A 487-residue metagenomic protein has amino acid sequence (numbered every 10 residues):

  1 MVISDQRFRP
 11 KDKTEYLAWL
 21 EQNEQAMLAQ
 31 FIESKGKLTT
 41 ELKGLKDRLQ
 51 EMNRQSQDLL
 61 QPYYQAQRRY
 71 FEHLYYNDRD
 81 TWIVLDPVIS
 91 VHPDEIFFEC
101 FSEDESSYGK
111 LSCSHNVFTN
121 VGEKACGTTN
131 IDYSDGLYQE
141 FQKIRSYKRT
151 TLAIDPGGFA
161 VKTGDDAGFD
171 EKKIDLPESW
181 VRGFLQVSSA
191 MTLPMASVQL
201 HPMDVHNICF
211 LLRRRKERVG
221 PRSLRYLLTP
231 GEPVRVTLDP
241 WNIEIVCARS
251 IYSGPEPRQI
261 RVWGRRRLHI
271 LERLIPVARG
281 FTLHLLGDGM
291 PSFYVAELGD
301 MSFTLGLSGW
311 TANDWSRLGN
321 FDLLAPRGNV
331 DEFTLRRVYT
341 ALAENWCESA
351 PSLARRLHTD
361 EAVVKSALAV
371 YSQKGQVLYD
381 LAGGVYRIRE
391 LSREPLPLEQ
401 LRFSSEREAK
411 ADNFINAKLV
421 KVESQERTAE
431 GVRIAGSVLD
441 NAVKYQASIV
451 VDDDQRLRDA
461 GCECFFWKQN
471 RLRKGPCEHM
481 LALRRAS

Functional and structural regions predicted by a protein language model:
M1-S487: Long, low-complexity, compositionally biased intrinsically disordered regions
